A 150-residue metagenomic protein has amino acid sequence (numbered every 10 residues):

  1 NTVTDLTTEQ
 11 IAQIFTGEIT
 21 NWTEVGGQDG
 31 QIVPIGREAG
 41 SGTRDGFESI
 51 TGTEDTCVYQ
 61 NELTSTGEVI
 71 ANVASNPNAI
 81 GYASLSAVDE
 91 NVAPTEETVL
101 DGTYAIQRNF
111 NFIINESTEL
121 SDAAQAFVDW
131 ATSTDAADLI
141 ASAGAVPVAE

Functional and structural regions predicted by a protein language model:
N1-E150: Exported/periplasmic ABC-transporter solute-binding proteins
